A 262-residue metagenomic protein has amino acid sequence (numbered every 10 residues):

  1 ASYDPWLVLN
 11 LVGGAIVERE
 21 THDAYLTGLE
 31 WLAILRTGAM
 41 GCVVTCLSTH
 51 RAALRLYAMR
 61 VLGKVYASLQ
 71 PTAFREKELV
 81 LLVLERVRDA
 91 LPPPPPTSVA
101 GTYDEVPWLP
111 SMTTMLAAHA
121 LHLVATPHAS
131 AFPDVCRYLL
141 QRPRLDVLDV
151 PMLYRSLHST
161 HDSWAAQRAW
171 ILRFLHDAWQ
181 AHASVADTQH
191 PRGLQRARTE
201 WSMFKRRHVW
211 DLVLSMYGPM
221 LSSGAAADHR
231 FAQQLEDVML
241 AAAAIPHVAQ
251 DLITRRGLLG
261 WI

Functional and structural regions predicted by a protein language model:
A1-L29, I34-C46, H50-P92, S98-L116: Extended alpha-helical scaffold domains
A1-P5, C42-H50, L69-A73, R86-L109 (+6 more regions): Helix-loop junctions that connect tandem helical modules in alpha-solenoid scaffolds
S2-Y25, Y57-Y66, P107-A117, V124-P133 (+3 more regions): HEAT-repeat alpha-solenoid elements in large eukaryotic scaffold proteins
G13-G14, R19, R36, R51 (+15 more regions): Arginine residue identity/basic-tract feature
L26-W31, Q70-F74, V135, Q180-W201 (+2 more regions): Alpha-solenoid ARM/HEAT helical repeat scaffolds used for protein-protein interactions
G28-G41, E76-L84, T113, H128-C136 (+4 more regions): Core helices of alpha-solenoid repeat scaffolds
L35-A39, H176, A181-S184, R196-T199 (+4 more regions): Glycine-centered small-residue hotspots that permit tight backbone geometry or close packing
